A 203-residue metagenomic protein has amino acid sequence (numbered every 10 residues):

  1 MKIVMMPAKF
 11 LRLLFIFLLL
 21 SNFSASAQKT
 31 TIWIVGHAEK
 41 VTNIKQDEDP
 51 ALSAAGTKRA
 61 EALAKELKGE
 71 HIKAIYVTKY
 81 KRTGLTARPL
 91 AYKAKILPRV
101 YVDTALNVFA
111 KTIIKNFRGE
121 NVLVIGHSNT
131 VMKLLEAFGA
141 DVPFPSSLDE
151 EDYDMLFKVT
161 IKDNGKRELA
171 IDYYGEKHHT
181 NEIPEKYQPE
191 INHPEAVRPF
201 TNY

Functional and structural regions predicted by a protein language model:
M1-K29: Bacterial Sec-dependent N-terminal signal peptides
M1-V4, L14, P98, L169 (+1 more regions): Residue-level marker of intrinsically disordered, low-complexity segments enriched for small/polar residues
Q28-F117, V131-A137, D141-S147, D152-L156 (+2 more regions): Active-site-proximal alpha-helix that buttresses catalytic centers in soluble enzyme cores
I32, N121-I125: Residue-level preference for the first positions of well-ordered beta-strands
S128: Long, charged/polar, surface-exposed segments that mediate recognition or autoinhibition
G165-R167: Short helix-loop capping/hinge motifs at secondary-structure junctions, enriched in acidic/polar residues
